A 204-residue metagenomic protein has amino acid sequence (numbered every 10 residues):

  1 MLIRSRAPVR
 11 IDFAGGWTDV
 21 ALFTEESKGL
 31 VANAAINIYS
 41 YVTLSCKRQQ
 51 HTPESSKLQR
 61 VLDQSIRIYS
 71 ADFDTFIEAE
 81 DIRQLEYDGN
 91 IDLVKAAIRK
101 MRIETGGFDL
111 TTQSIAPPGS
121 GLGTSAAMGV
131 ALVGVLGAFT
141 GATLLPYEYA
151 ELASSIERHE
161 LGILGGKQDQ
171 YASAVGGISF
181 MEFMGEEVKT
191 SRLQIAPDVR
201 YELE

Functional and structural regions predicted by a protein language model:
L2-R10, A14, D19-G29, S70 (+2 more regions): ATP-dependent small-molecule kinase catalytic core of the GHMP/sugar-kinase superfamily and closely related
I3-R4, N37-H51, K57-I156: Anion-binding (especially nucleotide phosphate/pyrophosphate-binding) glycine-rich loop and adjoining beta-alpha core
